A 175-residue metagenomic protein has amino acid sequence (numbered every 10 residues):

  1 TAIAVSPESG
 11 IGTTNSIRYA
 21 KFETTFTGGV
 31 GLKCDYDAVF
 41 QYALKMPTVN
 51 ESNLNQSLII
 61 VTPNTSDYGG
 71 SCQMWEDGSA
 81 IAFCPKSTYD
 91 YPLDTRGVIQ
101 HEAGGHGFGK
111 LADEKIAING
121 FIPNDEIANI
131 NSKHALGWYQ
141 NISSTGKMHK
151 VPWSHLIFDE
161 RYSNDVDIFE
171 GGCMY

Functional and structural regions predicted by a protein language model:
T1-I118: Active-site-proximal segment of zinc-dependent metalloprotease catalytic domains
A112-Y175: Replace "(M1/M4/M9/M12/WLM)" with "(e.g., M1/M4/M8/M9/M12/M26/WLM)" and add "not limited to" to clarify scope
